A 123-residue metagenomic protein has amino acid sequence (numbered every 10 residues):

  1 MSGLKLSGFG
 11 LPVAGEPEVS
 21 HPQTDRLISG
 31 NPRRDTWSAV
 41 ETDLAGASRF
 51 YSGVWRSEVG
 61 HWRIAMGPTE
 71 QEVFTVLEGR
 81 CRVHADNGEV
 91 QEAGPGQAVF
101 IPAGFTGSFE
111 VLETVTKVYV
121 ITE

Functional and structural regions predicted by a protein language model:
M1-R49: A short, N-terminal "cap"/entry segment at the start of jelly-roll beta-barrel domains of the cupin/DSBH fold
A39-E41, Y51-P68, P102-A103: Conserved short histidine dyad/triad with adjacent acidic residue
R49-Y51, E70, T114: A structure-centric signal for secondary-structure junctions around beta-strands
S57, G67-V83: Short, conserved beta-strand element in jelly-roll/cupin
I64, V83, K117-Y119: Short hydrophobic/aromatic-rich beta-strand segments that constitute the beta-sheet cores of beta-sandwich/beta-barrel
N87-A103: Short acidic-glycine-tyrosine-enriched beta hairpin
F100, E113-E123: A short hydrophobic beta-strand segment most commonly corresponding to one strand of the jelly-roll/cupin
G107-E110: Short, exposed beta-strand-loop hairpins at the edges of beta-sheets in extracellular/periplasmic proteins
